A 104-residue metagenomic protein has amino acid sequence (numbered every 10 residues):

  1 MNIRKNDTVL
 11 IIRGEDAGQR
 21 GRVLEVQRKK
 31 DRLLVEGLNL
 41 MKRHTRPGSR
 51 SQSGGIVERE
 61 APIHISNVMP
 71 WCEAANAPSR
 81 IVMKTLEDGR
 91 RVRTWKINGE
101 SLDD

Functional and structural regions predicted by a protein language model:
M1-K5, I65-D104: Low-complexity, rRNA-contacting terminal tracts
I12-G14, V26, L38, P70-W71: Residue-level recognition of beta-strand microenvironments
D16-A17, R28-K29, D88: Short strand-connecting beta-turns/loops that link adjacent beta-strands
V26-R32, E73-A75: Short, conserved beta-turn/loop elements at beta-strand boundaries and strand-helix junctions
D31-A61: Short, charge-rich, low-complexity interaction segments located in flexible loops at or near secondary-structure
